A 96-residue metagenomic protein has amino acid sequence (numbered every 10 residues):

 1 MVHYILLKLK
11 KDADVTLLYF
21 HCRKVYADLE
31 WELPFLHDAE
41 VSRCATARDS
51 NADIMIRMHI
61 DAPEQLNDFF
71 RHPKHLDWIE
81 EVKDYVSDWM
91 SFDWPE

Functional and structural regions predicted by a protein language model:
M1-Y19, H59-D61, S91-W94: Short, charge-rich amphipathic segments
V2-K8, V41-H72: Short, well-ordered beta-strand segments in beta-rich or mixed alpha/beta enzyme and ligand-binding folds
K8, T16, L36, T46-R48 (+3 more regions): A broad, structure-centric signal for solvent-exposed, well-ordered loop/edge residues that line or flank functional
A13-E40, K74-V82: Short amphipathic alpha-helical segments
E32-L36, Q65-F70, D84-D88, P95-E96: Short, surface-exposed, polar/charged, turn-prone segments marking secondary-structure boundaries
E40-A52, I79-E96: Glycine-rich beta-strand-turn "strand-cap" elements at beta-sheet edges
